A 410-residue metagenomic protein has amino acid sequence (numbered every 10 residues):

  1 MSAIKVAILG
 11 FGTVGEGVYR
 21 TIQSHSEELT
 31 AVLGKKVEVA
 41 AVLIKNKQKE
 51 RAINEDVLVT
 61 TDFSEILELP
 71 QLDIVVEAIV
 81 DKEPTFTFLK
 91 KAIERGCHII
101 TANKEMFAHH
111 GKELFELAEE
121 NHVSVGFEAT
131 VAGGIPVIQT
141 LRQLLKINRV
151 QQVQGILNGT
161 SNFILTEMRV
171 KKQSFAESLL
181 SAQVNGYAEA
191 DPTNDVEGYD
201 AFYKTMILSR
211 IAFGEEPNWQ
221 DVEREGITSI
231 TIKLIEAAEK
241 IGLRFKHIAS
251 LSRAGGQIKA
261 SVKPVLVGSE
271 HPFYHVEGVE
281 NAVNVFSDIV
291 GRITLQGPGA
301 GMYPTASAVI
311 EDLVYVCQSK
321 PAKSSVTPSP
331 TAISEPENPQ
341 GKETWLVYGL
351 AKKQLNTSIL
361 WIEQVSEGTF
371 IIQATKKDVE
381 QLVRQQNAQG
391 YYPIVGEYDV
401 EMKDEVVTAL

Functional and structural regions predicted by a protein language model:
G15-E16: N-terminal Rossmann-fold NAD(P) dinucleotide-binding loop
H25-A52: NAD(P)-binding Rossmann-fold cofactor-contacting core
T61-E65, L69-E94, E105-H109: Beta-loop-alpha module in the N-terminal Rossmann-like domain of NAD(P)-dependent dehydrogenases, especially those
T85-K91, K104-L141: Rossmann-fold NAD(P)-binding glycine/threonine-rich loop
Q143-L208: Conserved anion/nucleotide-ligand pocket segment
V150-Q154, N162-L165, R169, Y187-T193 (+3 more regions): Catalytic, metal-anchored helix/loop core of enzyme active sites in primary metabolism
L179-H275, E280-A282: Substrate-binding/catalytic subdomain of NAD(P)-dependent oxidoreductase enzymes
L313-Y315, S319-L410: A conserved regulatory-domain signal marking ACT and ACT-like small-molecule sensing domains and adjacent regulatory
